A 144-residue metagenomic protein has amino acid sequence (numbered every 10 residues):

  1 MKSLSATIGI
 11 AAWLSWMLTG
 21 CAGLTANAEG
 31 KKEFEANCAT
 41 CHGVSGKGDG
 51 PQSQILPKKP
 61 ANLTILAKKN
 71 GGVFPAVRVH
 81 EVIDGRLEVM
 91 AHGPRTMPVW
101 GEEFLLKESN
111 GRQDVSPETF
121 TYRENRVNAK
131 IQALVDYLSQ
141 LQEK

Functional and structural regions predicted by a protein language model:
M1-C21: Sec-dependent bacterial lipoprotein signal peptides
T19-F34, T64, K69-G71: Electrostatic cytochrome c docking/interface patches
L24, V44-S45: Cys/His-rich metal-chelating microdomains
N27-A39, T121-A129, E143-K144: Sequence context surrounding c-type heme c attachment/ligation sites in exported
F34-V44, M97, L134, L138: The canonical Cys-X-X-Cys-His
P51-I55: Short cysteine/histidine-rich zinc-coordinating motifs and their immediately flanking basic loops
L56-Y122, L134, L138: Extracytoplasmic electron-transfer domains, predominantly the class I c-type cytochrome c fold
